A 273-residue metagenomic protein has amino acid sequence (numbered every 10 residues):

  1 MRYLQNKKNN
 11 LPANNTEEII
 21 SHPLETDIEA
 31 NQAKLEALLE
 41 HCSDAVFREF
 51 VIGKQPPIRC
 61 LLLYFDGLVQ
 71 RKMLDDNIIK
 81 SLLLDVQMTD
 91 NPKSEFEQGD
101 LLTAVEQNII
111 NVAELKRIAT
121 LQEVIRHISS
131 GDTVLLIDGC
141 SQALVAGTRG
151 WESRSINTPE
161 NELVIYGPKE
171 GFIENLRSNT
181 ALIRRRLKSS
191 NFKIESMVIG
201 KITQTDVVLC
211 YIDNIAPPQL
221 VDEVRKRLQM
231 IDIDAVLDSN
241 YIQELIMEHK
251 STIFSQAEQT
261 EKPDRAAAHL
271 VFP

Functional and structural regions predicted by a protein language model:
M1-P273: Membrane-embedded alpha-helical signal segments
